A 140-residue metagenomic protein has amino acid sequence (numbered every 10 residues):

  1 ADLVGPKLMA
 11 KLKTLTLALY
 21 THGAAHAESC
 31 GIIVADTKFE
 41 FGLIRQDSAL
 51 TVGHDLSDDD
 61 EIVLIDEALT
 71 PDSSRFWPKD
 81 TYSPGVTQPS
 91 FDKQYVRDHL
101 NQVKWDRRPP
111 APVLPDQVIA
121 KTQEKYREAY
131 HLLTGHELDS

Functional and structural regions predicted by a protein language model:
A1-I33, Q46, S74-S140: ATP-dependent phospho-/nucleotidyl transfer catalytic cores
V34-A68: Conserved metal-phosphate-binding beta-hairpin within the catalytic cores of diverse ATP-dependent phosphoryl-transfer
